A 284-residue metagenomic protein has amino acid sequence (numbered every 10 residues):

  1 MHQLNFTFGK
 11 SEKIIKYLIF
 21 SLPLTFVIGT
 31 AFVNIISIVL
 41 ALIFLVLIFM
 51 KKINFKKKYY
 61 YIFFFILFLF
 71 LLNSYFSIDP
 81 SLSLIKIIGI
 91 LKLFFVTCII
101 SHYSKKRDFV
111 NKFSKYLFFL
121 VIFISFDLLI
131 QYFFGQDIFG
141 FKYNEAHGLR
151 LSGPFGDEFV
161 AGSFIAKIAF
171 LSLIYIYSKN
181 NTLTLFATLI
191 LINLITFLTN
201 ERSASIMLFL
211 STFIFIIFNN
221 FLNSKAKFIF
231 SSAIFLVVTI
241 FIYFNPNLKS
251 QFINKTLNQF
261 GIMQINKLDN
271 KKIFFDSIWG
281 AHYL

Functional and structural regions predicted by a protein language model:
M1-I85, H102-N111, K115-F118, Y175-L183 (+1 more regions): Transmembrane signal-anchor hairpin modules in multi-pass inner-membrane enzymes, especially those that act on
T7, I14, I87, F252-Q259 (+1 more regions): Hydrophobic alpha-helical segments of integral membrane proteins, encompassing both true transmembrane helices
F20-P23, L71, N111-A146, G153-L222 (+2 more regions): Alpha-helical transmembrane segments of multi-pass inner-membrane proteins
V27-N34, L45-K52, L71-S81, I100-Y103 (+7 more regions): Transmembrane helix-loop junctions and nearby membrane-interface residues
I28-M50, I87-C98, V160-A169, S205-F213: Membrane-embedded alpha-helical segments of multi-pass membrane proteins, especially the transmembrane helices
F65-F70, L93-T97, L120-S125: Small-residue-rich segments of transmembrane alpha-helices in multi-pass membrane proteins, especially helix faces
L82-G89, E145, L149: Non-cytosolic membrane-interface motifs at loop->transmembrane helix junctions
L257-L284: Membrane-interface loop/short-helix elements at transmembrane-helix boundaries of multipass membrane proteins
